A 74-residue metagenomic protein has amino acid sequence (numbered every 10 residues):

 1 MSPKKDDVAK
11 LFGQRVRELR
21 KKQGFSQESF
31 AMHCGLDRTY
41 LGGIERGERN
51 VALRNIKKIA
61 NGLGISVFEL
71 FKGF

Functional and structural regions predicted by a protein language model:
M1, N61, F71-F74: Short, charged recognition helix plus adjacent turn of helix-turn-helix-like nucleic-acid-binding domains
M1-K22: A short, Lys/Arg-rich alpha-helix, primarily the initiator
P3, R46, I65: Short, conserved catalytic or interaction motifs in soluble domains
Q14, G24-F25, V51-R54: Residue-level signal for the short linker/turn that defines the boundary of a DNA-recognition helix
R17, E28, K57: Residues within the helices of the helix-turn-helix
K21, M32, N61: Alpha-helical residues within the helix-turn-helix
G24-G43: Short alpha-helical DNA-recognition segment
R54-E69: DNA major-groove recognition helix of helix-turn-helix/homeodomain DNA-binding modules
